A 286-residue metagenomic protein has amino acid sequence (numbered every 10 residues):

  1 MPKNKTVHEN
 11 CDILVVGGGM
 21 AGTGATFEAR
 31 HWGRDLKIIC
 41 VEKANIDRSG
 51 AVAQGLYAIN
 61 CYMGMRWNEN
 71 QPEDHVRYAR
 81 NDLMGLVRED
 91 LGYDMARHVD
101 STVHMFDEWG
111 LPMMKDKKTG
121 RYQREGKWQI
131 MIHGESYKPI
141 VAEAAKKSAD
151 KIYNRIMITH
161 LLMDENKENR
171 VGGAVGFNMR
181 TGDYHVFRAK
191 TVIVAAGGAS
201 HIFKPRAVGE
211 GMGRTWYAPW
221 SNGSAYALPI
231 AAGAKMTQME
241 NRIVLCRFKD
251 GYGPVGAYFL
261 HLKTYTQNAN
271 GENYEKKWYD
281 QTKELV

Functional and structural regions predicted by a protein language model:
M1-D12, M20: Generic start-of-chain signal for non-secretory N-termini
N4-K5, L36-K37, E42-G172, N178 (+4 more regions): Conserved N-terminal/central alpha/beta ligand/cofactor-binding core
H8-C11, T181-T191: Core beta-strand elements of the Rossmann-like FAD/NAD(P) dinucleotide-binding domain in flavoenzyme oxidoreductases
I13-C40: N-terminal Rossmann-like FAD-binding beta1-loop-alpha1 element of flavoenzymes
G17, A189, A195-A196: Short, well-ordered coil/turn residues at beta-beta hairpins and beta-strand->alpha-helix junctions within
V194-G253: Glycine-rich loop(s) and the adjacent beta-strand/alpha-helix scaffold that form part
